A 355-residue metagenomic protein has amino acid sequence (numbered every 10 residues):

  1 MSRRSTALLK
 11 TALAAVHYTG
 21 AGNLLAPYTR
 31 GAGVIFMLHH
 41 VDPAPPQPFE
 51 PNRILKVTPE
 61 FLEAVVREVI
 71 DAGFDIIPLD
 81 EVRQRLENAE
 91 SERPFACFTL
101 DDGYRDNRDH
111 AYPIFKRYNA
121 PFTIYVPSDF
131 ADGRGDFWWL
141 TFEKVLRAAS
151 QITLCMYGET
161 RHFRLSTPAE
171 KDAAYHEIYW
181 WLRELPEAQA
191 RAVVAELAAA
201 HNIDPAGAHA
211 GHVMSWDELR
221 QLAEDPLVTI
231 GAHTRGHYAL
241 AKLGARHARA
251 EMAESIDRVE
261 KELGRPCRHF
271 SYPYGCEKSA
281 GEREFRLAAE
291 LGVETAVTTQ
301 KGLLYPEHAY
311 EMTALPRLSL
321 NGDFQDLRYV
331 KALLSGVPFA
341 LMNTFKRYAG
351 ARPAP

Functional and structural regions predicted by a protein language model:
S2-T99, D106, F137-L146, T153-L154 (+2 more regions): C-terminal active-site subregion of NodB/CE4 polysaccharide deacetylases
F36, V41-D42, R93-A96, K116-K278 (+1 more regions): Metal-dependent polysaccharide deacetylase catalytic core of the NodB/CE4 family, i.e., the active-site-bearing domain
A64, D106, H110, M214-D217: Short, well-structured alpha-helical interface segments that form or flank functional binding sites
R67, D109-K116, A195: A broadly conserved amphipathic alpha-helix scaffold signal in soluble, globular proteins
D101-R108, Y118-T123: Conserved beta-strand->loop/alpha-helix structural units within folded catalytic cores of enzymes with alpha/beta
H110-I114, E218, R283-L287: A short acidic, amphipathic alpha-helical/loop segment
